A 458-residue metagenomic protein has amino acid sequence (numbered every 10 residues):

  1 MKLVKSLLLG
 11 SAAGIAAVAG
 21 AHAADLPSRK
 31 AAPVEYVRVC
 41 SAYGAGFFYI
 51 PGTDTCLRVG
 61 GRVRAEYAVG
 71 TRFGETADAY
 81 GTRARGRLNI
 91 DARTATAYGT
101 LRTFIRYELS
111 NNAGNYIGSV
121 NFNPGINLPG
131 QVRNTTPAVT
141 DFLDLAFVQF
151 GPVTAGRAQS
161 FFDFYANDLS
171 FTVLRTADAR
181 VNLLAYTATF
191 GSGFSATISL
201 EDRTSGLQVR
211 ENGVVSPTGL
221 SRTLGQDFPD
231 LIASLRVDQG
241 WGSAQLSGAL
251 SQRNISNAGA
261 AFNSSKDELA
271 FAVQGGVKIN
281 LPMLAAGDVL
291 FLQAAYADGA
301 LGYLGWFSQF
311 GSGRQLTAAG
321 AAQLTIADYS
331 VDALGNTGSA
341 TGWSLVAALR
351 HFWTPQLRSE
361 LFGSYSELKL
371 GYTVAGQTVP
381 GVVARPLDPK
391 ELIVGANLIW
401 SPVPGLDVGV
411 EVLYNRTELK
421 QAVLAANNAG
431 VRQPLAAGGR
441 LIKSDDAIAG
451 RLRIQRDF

Functional and structural regions predicted by a protein language model:
M1-A24: Gram-negative bacterial Sec-dependent N-terminal signal peptides
A19, A24-G156, A188-T189, A196 (+7 more regions): Beta-barrel outer-membrane channel/assembly domains of diderm bacteria
V37-V39, Y43, R72-E75, S119-A138 (+3 more regions): Surface-exposed coil loops of outer-membrane beta-barrel proteins
T55, E75-G86, T140-D144, D178-N182 (+6 more regions): Residues that define the transmembrane beta-barrel architecture of outer-membrane proteins
V63-Y67, I105-L109, A155-Q159, I198-D202 (+6 more regions): Transmembrane beta-barrel strands of outer-membrane/channel proteins
Y67-F73, T96, N111-I117, F161-Y165 (+8 more regions): Gram-negative outer-membrane beta-barrel proteins
G219-T223, S264-S265, I442: Alpha-helix capping and helix-loop boundary segments enriched in small/acidic/polar residues
S243-V394: Detector for outer-membrane/organellar transmembrane beta-barrel domains, recognizing the amphipathic beta-strand
